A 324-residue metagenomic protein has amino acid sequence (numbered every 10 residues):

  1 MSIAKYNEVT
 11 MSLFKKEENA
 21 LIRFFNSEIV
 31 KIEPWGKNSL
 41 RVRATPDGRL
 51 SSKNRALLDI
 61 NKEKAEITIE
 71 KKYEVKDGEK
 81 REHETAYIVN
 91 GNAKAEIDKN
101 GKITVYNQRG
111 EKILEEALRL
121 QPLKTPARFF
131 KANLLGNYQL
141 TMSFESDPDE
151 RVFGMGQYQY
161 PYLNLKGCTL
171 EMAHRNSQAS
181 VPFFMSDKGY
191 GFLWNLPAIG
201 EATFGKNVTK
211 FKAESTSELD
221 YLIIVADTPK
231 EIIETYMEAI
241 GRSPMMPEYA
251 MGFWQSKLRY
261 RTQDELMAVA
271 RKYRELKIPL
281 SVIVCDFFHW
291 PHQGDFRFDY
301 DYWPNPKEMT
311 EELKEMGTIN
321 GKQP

Functional and structural regions predicted by a protein language model:
M1-A250, S256-L258, Q263-E265, V269-R271 (+4 more regions): N-terminal accessory segment at the very beginning of proteins
E275-L276: Ser/Thr/Asn(+Pro)-rich, low-complexity disordered segments
D286-H292: Short, conserved phosphate-binding/catalytic loop or strand-edge motifs used in phosphoryl-/nucleotidyl-transfer
Q293-T318: Aromatic-lined substrate-binding rim segments of carbohydrate-active enzymes
